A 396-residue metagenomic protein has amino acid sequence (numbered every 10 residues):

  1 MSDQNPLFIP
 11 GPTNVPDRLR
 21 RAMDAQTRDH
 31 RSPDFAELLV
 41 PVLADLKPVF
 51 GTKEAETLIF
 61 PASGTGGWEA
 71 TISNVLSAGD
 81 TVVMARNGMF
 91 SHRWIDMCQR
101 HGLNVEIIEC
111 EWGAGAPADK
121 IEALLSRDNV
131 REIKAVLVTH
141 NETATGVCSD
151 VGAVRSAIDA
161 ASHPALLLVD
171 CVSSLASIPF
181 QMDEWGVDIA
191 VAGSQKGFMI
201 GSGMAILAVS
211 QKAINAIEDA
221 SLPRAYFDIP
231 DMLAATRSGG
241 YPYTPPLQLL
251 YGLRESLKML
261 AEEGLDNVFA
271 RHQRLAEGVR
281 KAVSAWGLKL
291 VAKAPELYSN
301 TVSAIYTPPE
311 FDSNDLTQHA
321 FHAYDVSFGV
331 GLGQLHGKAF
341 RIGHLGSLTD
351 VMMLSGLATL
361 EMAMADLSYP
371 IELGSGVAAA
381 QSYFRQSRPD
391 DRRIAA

Functional and structural regions predicted by a protein language model:
D3-F60, T65: A glycine-/small-polar-enriched, mobile loop at the entrance of the PLP active site in fold-type I
N14-V15, Q195-A285: Active-site C-terminal subdomain of aminotransferase-like
L46, A55-V83, N87, S91-D96: Conserved beta-loop-alpha segment that forms the PLP phosphate-binding cup at the N-terminus of a helix
A116-A176: Active-site phosphate-binding strand-loop segment of PLP-dependent enzymes
D183-Q195: Conserved active-site segment immediately N-terminal to the catalytic lysine that forms the internal aldimine
K289-A323: Conserved PLP-binding catalytic core of the aspartate aminotransferase-like
Q334, K338-A396: PLP-dependent enzyme catalytic core of the Aspartate aminotransferase-like
